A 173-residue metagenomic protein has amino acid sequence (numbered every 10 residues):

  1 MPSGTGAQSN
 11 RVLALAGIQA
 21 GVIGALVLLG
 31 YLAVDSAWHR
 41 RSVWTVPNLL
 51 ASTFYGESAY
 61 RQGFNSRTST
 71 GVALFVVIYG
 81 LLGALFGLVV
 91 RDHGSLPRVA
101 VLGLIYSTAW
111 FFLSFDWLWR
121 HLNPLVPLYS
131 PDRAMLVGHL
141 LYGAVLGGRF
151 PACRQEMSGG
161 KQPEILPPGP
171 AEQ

Functional and structural regions predicted by a protein language model:
Q8-R40: N-terminal signal-anchor transmembrane alpha helix
L15-G17, V90-A109: Internal alpha-helical transmembrane segments of multi-pass membrane proteins
A25-L29, Y106-W117: Aromatic-anchored segments of alpha-helical transmembrane domains
A37, R41-N65: Extracytosolic (periplasmic/ER-lumenal) interhelical loops and adjacent juxtamembrane/interface segments of multi-pass
S69-G87: Hydrophobic alpha-helical transmembrane segments
L81, G138-A152: Hydrophobic cores of alpha-helical transmembrane segments in multi-pass inner/ER membrane proteins, independent
P124-V137: Non-cytosolic membrane-interface motifs at loop->transmembrane helix junctions
M157-Q173: Short, highly charged, low-complexity non-transmembrane loops/tails of multi-pass membrane proteins
